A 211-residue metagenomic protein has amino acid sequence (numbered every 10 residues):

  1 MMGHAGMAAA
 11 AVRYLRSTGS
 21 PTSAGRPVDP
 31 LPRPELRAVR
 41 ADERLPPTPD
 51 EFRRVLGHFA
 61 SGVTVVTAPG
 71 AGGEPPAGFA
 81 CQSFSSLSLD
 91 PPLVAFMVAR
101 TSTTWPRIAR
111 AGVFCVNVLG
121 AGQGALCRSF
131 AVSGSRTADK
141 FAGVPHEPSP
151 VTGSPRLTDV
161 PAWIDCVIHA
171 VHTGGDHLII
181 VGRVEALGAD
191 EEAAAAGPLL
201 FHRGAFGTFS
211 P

Functional and structural regions predicted by a protein language model:
M1-P211: Basic, polyanion-binding surface patches
